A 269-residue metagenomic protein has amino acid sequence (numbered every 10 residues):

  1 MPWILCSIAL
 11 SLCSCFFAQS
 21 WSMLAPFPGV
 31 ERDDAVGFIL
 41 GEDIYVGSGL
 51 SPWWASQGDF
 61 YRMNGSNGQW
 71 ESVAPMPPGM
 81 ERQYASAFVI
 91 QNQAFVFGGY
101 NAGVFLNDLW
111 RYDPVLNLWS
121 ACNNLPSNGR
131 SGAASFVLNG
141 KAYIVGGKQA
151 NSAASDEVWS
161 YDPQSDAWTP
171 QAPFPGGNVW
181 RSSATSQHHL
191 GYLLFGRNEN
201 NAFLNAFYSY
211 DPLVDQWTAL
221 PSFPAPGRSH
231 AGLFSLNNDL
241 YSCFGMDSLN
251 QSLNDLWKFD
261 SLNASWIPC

Functional and structural regions predicted by a protein language model:
M1-L10: Sec-dependent signal peptide recognition, specifically the positively charged N-region followed immediately by
C13-S14: N-terminal signal peptide c-region/cleavage motif recognized by signal peptidases
A18-C269: Kelch-like beta-propeller repeat domains
